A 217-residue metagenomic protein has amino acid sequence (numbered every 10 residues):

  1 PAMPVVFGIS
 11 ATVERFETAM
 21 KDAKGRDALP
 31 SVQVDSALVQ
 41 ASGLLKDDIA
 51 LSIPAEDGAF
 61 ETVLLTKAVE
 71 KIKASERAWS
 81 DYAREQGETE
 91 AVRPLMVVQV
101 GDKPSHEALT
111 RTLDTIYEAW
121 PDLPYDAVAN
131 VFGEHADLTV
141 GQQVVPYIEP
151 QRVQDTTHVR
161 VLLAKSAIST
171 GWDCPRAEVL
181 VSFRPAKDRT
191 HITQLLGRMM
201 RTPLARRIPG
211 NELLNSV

Functional and structural regions predicted by a protein language model:
P1-S80, I168-N215: Signature of the SF2 helicase/ATPase Hel1-core->accessory helical subdomain module
A68, M96-V98, V128, L195 (+1 more regions): Generic structural hydrophobic/aromatic packing signal, biased to beta-strands
S75-T170, A186, G210-L213: Conserved C-terminal RecA-like helicase domain
